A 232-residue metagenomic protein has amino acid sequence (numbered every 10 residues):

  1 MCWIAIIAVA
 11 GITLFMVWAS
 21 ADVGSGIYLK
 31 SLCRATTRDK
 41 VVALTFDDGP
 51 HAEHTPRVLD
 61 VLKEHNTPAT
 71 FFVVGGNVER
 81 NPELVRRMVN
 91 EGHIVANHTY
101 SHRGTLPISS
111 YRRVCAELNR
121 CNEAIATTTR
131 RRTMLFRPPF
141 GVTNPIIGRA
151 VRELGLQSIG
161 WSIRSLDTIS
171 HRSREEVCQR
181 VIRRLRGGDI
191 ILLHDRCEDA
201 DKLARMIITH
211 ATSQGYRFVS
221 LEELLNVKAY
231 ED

Functional and structural regions predicted by a protein language model:
M1-C33: N-terminal membrane-anchoring alpha-helices
W3, V58, V73, R80 (+3 more regions): Catalytic-site microenvironment of enzymes that process N-acetyl-hexosamine-containing cell-wall polysaccharides
S20-S109, E117-R120, A124, N226: Active-site beta->alpha N-cap acidic-glycine motif
F46, V73-G75, N97-T99, P138-F140 (+3 more regions): A cross-domain feature marking catalytic cores of carbohydrate-active enzymes and several ubiquitous metabolic/repair
G49-E53, V73-N81, T105-R112, R137-T143 (+2 more regions): Acidic-and-aromatic substrate-binding clefts and catalytic sites of carbohydrate-active enzymes
L59-F72, H93-I94, S110-N144, R149 (+3 more regions): CE4/NodB-like, metal-dependent polysaccharide N-deacetylase domain that modifies extracellular/periplasmic N-acetylated
V142-N144, G148-R184, Y216-V227: His/Asp/Glu-enriched short active-site or ligand-binding loop at hydrolase and phosphoryl-transfer sites
L185-E223: Catalytic grooves of carbohydrate-active enzymes
